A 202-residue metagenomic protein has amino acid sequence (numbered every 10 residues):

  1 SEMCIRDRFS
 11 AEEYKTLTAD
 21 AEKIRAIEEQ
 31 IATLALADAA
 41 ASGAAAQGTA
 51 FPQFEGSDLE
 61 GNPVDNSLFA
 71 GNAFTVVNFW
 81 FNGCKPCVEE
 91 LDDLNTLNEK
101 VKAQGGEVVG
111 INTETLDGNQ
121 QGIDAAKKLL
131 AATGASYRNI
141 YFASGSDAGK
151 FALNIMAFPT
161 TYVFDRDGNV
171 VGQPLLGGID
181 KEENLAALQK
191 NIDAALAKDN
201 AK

Functional and structural regions predicted by a protein language model:
E2-I5: Short, small-residue-biased leader/transition segments that mark boundaries at the very start of proteins
Q30-S67: N-terminal "domain-start" segment that seeds a small globular fold
D65-V88, L94, E107-G110: Short active-site neighborhood of thiol/selenol oxidoreductases, capturing the structured segment around
G71-T75, A103-V109, T133-R138, R166-N169: Loop/turn elements at helix/coil->beta-strand transitions in domains of secreted/extracellular proteins
F81-P86, T113-G118, A143-A148, A157 (+2 more regions): Solvent-exposed loop/turn segments at secondary-structure junctions within structured extracellular/periplasmic domains
V88-A132, S144-G149: Structural microenvironment flanking redox-active thiols in thiol-disulfide oxidoreductases
D124-D167, L175: Short, internal strand/loop/helix patches that form the active-site neighborhood or redox-interaction surface
V163-K202: Thiol-/selenol-based redox modules, centered on thioredoxin-like and closely related oxidoreductase domains
